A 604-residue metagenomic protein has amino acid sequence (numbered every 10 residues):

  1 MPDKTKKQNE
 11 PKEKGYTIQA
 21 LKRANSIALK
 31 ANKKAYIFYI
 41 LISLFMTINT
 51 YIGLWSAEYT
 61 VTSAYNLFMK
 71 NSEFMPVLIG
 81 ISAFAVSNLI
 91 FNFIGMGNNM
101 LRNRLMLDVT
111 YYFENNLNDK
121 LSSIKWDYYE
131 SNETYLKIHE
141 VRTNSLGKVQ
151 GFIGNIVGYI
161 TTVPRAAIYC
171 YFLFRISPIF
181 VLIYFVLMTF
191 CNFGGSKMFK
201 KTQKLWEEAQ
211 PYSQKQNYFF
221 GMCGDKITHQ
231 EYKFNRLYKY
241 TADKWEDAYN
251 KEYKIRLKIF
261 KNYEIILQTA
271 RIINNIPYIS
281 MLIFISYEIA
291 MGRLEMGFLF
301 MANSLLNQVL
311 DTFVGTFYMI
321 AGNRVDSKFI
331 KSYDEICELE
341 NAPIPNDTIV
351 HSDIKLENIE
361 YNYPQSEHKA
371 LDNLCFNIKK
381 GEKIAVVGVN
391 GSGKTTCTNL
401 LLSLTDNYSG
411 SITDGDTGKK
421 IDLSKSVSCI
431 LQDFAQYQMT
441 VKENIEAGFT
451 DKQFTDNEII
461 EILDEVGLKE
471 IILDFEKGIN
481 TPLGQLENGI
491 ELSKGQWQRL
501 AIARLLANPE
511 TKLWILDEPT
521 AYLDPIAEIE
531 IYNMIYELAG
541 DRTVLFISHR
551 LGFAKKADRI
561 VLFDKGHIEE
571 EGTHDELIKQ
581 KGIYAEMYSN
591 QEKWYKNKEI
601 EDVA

Functional and structural regions predicted by a protein language model:
M1-K22, M106-Q150, Y212-I255, D326-C337 (+2 more regions): Extended non-transmembrane interhelical loops and adjacent amphipathic helices of multipass membrane proteins
M1-T50, M69, F74-I79, N98-R102 (+8 more regions): Membrane-integrated ABC transporters
P2, N533, D541, R550-A604: C-terminal portion of ABC ATPase nucleotide-binding domains
I37-I94, Y171-T202, S280, G292-M296 (+1 more regions): Transmembrane helix-loop-helix hairpins at lipid-water interfaces of multipass membrane proteins, especially the type-1
L237, I279-M281, F300-E338: Cytosolic ends of transmembrane helices, especially the final helix of ABC transmembrane type-1 domains
L402: Helix-to-loop junction immediately C-terminal to a conserved catalytic motif
N407, Y437, K469-L500, L506 (+3 more regions): ABC-fold ATPase nucleotide-binding domain signature/coupling loops
S411-T413, K442-L486, Y532-N533, D541: ABC ATPase nucleotide-binding domain helical subdomain, centered on the C-loop/LSGGQ "ABC signature"
